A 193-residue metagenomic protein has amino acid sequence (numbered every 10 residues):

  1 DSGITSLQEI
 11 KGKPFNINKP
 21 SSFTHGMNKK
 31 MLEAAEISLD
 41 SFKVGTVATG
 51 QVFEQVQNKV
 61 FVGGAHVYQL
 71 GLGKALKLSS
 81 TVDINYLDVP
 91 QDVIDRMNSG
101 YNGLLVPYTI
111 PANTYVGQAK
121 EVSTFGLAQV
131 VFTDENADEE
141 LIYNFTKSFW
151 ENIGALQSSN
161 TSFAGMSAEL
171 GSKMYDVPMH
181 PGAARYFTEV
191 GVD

Functional and structural regions predicted by a protein language model:
D1-N58, E169, K173, V177-G182: Bilobed "Venus flytrap"/periplasmic-binding protein-like clamshell domains and structurally analogous long
S2, S38-F132, N136: Pocket-lining segment of extracytoplasmic ligand-binding domains
E9-F15, N102-L104, T146-S148: Short intrinsically disordered coil segments
F15-K19, I94, D134, S148-W150: Short acidic/polar alpha-helix capping motifs at helix-coil junctions
M27-K30, L76, N144: A short secondary-structure junction signal
E33-I37, Q57-F61, S80, K147-G154 (+2 more regions): Sec-exported extracytoplasmic/periplasmic mature domains
K120-D193: Segments of small-molecule ligand-sensing domains
